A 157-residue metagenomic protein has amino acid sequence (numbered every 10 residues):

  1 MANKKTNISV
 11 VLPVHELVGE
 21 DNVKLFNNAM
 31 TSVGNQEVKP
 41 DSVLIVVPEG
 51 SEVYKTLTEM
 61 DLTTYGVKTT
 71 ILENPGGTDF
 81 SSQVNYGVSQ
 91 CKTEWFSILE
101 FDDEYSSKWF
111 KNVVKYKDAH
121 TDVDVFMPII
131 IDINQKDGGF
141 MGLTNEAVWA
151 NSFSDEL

Functional and structural regions predicted by a protein language model:
T6-V11, S42: Cell-envelope/extracellular polymer assembly enzymes that use nucleotide-activated donors
N28-P40: Short, acidic, metal-binding catalytic loop of nucleotide-sugar glycosyltransferases
P40-G50, T70-N74: Short beta-strand/loop segment that forms part of the nucleotide-sugar
N74-C91: Glycine-rich, basic loop-to-helix element that forms the pyrophosphate-binding segment of sugar-nucleotide handling
F96: Short aromatic/hydrophobic "clamp" motif used to bind/position activated sugar donors
E100-E104: The conserved acidic donor/metal-binding loop of glycosyltransferases
F110-L143: Conserved donor NDP-sugar-binding/catalytic core segment of glycosyltransferases
I129, L143-L157: Short, flexible, basic/aromatic active-site loop/helix in glycosyltransferases
